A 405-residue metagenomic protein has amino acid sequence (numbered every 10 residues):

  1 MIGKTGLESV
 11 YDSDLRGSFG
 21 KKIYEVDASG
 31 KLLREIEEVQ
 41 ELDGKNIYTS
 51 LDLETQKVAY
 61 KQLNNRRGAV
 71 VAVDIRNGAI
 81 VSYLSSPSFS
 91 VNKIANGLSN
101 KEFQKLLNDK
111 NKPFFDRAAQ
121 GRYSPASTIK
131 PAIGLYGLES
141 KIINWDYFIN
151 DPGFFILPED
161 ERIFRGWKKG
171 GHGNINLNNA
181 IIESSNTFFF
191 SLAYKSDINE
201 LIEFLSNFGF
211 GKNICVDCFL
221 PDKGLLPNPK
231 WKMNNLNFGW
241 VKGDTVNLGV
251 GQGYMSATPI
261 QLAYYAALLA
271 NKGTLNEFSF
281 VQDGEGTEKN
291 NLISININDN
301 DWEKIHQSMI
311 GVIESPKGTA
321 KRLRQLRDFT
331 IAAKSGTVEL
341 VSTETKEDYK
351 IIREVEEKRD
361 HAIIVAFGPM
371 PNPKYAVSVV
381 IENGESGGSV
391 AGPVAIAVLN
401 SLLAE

Functional and structural regions predicted by a protein language model:
I2-E25, R67-A95, L201: Carboxylate/His-rich catalytic cores and anion/metal-binding grooves
K4, L262, G387-L399: Short, charged, low-complexity patches
L7, Y11-D14, L269, V394-L402: Short amphipathic C-terminal alpha-helix that caps PH/PH-like domains
D27-E35, R76-S127, A132-V379: Beta-lactam-recognizing serine transpeptidase/beta-lactamase-like catalytic domain environment
S29-A69: Conserved, well-ordered alpha-helix/loop/beta-strand core segments that scaffold catalytic motifs
G286-I293, V394-E405: Short, gly/Ser/Thr-rich active-site loops of penicillin-recognizing serine hydrolases
E382-E385: A generic structural motif
